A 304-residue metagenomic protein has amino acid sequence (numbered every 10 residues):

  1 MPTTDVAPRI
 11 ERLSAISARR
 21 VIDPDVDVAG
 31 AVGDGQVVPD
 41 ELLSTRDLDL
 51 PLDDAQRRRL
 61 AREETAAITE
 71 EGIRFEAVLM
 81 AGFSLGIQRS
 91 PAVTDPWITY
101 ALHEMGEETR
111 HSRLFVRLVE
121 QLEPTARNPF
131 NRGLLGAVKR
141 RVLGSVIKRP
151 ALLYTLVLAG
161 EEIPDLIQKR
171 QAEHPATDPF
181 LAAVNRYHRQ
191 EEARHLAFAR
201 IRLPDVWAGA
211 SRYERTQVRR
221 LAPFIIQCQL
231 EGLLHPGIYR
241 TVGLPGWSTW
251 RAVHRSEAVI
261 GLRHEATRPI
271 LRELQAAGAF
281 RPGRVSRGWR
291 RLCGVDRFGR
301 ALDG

Functional and structural regions predicted by a protein language model:
M1-T99, E120-A137, G144-A151, A210-G304: Terminal targeting/low-complexity segments that flank the catalytic cores of oxidoreductases
G72-E76, M80, E104-V119, Y154-Q168 (+2 more regions): Alpha-helical transition-metal enzyme core signature, strongest for iron centers
L85-A92, G106, R110, R117-T125 (+2 more regions): Alpha-helix capping at helix-to-loop junctions
W97-E104, A183-V184, H188: Extended, well-ordered alpha-helical scaffold segments
E108, E192, R202-D205, H235-R240 (+1 more regions): Low-complexity, flexible helical/coil segments
I167-C228: Aromatic-anchored, glycine/proline-accented short structural segments that stabilize local strand-turns or short
